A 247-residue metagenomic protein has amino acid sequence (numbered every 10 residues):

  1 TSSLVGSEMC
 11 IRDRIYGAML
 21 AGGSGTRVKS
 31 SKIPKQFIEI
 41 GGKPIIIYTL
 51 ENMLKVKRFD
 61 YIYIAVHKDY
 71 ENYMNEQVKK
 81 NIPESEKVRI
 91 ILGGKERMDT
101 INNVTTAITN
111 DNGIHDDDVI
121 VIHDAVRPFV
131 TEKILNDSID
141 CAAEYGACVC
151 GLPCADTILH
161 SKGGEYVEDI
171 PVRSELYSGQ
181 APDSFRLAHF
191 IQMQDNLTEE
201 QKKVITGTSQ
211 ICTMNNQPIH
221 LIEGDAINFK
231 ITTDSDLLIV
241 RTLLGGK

Functional and structural regions predicted by a protein language model:
T1-I11: Single conserved hydrophobic/aromatic residue that forms the stacking wall/gate of nucleotide- or nucleobase-binding
L4, E39, F129, S184 (+1 more regions): Short aromatic/basic micro-patch
R14-N72: N-terminal glycine-rich phosphate-binding loop and ensuing alpha1 helix
M19, I46, V104, H123-D124 (+3 more regions): Residue-level signal for inorganic ion chemistry
I47-D117, L197-E200: Conserved N-terminal catalytic core of the sugar/cofactor nucleotidyltransferase
I120: Short aromatic/hydrophobic "clamp" motif used to bind/position activated sugar donors
F129-I222: Conserved core of the sugar-phosphate nucleotidyltransferase
N228-K247: Hydrophobic helical membrane-anchoring modules
